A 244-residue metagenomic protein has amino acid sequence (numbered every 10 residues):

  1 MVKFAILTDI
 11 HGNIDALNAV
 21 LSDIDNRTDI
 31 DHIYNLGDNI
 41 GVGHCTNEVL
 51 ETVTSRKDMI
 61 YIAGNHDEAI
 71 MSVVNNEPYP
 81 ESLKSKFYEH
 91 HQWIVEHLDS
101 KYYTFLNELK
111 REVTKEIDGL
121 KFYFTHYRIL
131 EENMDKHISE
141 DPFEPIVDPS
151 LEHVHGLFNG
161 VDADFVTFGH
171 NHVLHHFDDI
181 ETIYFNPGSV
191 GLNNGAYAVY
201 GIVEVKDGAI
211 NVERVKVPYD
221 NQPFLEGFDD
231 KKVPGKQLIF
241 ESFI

Functional and structural regions predicted by a protein language model:
M1-A5, T114-Y123, D179-Y184, A209-N211: Beta-strand-turn-beta hairpins that frame and shape the catalytic cleft of phosphate-ester-processing enzymes
M1-R56, V233-G235: N-terminal active-site segment of His-dependent metallophosphoesterases
L7-T8, I33-D38, I60-N65, T125 (+2 more regions): Active-site neighborhood of phospho(di)ester-bond hydrolases with catalytic His/Asp-centered motifs
H11-A16, G41-H44, D67-M71, F165-D178 (+1 more regions): Active-site environment of divalent metal-dependent phosphoester hydrolases
R27, L98-H176, F240-I244: His/acidic metal-ligating clusters that form di-metal
N39-R56, I70-S82, F177-I180: Metal-dependent catalytic neighborhoods of phosphoester/phosphodiester hydrolases
R56-T114, E144-N159: Active-site neighborhood of divalent metal-dependent phosphoester bond hydrolases
F165, F177-I244: Acidic, His/Gly-rich catalytic cores of divalent-metal-dependent hydrolytic chemistry
